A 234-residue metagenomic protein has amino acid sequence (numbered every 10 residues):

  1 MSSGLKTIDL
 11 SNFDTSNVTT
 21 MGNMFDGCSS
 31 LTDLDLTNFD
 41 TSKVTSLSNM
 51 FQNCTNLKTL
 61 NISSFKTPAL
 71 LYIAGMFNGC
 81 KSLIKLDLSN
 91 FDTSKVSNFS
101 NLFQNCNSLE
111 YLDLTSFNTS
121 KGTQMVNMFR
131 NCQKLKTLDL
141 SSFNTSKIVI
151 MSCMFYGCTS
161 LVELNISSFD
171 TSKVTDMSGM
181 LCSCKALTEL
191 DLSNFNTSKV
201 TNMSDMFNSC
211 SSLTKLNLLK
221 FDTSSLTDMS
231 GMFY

Functional and structural regions predicted by a protein language model:
M1-Y234: Negatively charged
